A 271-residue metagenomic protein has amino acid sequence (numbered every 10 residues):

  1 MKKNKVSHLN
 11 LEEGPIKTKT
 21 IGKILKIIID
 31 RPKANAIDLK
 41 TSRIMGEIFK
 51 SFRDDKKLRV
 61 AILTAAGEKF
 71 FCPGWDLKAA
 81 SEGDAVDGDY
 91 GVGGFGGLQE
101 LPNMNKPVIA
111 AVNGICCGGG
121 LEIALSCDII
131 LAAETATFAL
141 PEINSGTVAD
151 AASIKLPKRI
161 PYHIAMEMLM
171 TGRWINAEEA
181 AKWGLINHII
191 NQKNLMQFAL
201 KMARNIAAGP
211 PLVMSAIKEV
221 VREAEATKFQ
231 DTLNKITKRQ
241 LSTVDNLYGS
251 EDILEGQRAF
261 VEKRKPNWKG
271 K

Functional and structural regions predicted by a protein language model:
M1-E13, R258-K271: Terminal low-complexity tails and localization/encapsulation signals of metabolic enzymes
M1-T64, E68: Conserved CoA-thioester-binding segment of acyl-CoA-metabolizing enzymes
I27, I44-M45, L63, D76 (+4 more regions): Terminal peptide-recognition signature
K40-I44, F198, A216, R239 (+1 more regions): Charged catalytic carboxylate motif
R43-I44, K57, A65-N103, N144 (+1 more regions): Glycine- (often His-adjacent) and acidic-residue-rich active-site loop that binds/positions the CoA thioester
E68-C72, C117, V221: Short, active-site-adjacent cap segments at secondary-structure transitions
P102-M214, S250, E255-R258, K263-R264: Crotonase-fold acyl-CoA enzyme core
M168-L169, V220, S242-Y248: Helix-loop "lid/cap" segments that line or gate small-molecule binding pockets
